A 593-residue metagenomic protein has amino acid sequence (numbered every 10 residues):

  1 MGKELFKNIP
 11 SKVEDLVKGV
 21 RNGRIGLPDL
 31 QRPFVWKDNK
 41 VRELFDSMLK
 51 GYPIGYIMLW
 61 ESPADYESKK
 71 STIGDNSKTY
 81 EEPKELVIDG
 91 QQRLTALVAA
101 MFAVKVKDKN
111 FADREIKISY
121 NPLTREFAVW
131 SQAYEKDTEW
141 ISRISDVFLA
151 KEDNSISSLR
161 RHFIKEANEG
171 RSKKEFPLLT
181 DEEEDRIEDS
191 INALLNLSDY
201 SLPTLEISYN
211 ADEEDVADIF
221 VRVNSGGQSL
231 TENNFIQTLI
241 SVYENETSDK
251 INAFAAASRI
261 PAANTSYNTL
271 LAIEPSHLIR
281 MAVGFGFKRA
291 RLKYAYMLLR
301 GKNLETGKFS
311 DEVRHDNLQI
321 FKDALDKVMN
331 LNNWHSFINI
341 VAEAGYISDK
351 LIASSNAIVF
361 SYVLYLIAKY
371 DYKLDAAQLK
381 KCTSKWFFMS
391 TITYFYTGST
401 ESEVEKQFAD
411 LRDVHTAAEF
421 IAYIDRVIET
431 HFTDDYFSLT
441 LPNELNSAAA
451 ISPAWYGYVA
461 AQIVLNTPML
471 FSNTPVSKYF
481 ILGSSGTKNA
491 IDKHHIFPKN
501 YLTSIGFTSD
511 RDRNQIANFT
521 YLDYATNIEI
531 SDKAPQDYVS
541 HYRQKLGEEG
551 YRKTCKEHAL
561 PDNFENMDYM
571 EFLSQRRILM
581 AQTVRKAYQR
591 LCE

Functional and structural regions predicted by a protein language model:
G2-D38, R42-R300, S348-I352, L379 (+9 more regions): Basic- and aromatic-enriched surface patches that contact anionic nucleotides/nucleic acids
R24-Q31, L194-S208, V216-D218, A257 (+4 more regions): Short amphipathic alpha-helical segments and their helix-coil junctions
P83-V87, Q92-T95, I491, T503-I530: Short beta-strand-alpha-helix junction that forms the catalytic/metal-binding core of metal-dependent nuclease domains
A295-Y370: Structured, charged N-terminal subsegments at the starts of enzyme catalytic cores and at intra-chain domain/subunit
S336-I340, I347, N356-I358, L364-D425: Mixed-charge, low-complexity interaction segments
D371-L374, F395-Y396, F480-H494, K499-I505 (+2 more regions): Extended hydrophobic-aromatic, low-complexity segments
I392-K493, Y501: Intrinsically disordered, low-complexity N-proximal targeting/linker segments that flank membranes
S509, R513, Y521-D562: Domain-level detector of nuclease and nuclease-like folds in predominantly extracellular/periplasmic contexts
